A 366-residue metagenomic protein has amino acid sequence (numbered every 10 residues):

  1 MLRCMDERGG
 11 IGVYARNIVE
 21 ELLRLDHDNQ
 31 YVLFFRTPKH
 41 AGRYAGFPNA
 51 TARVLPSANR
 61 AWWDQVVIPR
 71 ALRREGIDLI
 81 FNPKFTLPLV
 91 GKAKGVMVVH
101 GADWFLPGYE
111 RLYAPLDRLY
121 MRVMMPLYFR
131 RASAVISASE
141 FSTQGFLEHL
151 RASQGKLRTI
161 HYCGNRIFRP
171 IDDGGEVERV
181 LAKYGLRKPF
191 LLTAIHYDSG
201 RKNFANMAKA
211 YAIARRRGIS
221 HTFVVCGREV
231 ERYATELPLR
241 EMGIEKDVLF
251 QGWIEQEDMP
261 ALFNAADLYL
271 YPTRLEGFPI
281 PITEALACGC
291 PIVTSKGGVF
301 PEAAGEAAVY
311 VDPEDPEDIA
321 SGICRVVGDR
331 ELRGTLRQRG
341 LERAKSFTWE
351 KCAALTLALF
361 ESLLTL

Functional and structural regions predicted by a protein language model:
M1-L366: Carbohydrate transferase catalytic cores enriched for Leloir-type hexosyltransferases
